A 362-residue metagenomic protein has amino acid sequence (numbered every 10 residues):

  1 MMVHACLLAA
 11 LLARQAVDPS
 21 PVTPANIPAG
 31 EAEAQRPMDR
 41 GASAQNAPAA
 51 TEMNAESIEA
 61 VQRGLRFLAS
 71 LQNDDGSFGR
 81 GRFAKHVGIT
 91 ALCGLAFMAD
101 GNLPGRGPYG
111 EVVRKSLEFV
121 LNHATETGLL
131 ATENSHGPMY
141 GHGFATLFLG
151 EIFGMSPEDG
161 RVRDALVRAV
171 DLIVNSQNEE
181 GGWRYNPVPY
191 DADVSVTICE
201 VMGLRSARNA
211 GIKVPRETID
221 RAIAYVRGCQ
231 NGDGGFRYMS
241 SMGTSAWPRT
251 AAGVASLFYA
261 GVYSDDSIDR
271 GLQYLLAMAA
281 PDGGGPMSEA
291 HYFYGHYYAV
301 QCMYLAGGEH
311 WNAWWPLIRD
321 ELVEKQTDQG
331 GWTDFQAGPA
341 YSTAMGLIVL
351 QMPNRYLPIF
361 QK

Functional and structural regions predicted by a protein language model:
M1-V17: Sec-dependent N-terminal signal peptides
A10-L11, N312-D328: Short glycine/proline-rich, acidic loop/turn segments that cap or connect secondary-structure elements
S20-R63, S77-V112, T125-D171, N175-D220 (+2 more regions): An alpha-helical repeat/solenoid feature that recognizes helix-turn-helix modules
A60, G64-L65, A69-Q72: Flexible propeptides and autoinhibitory/regulatory segments associated with cysteine proteases
L71-Q72, V174-Q177, E321-D328: Short beta-strand segments and strand-loop junctions that repeat across beta-rich extracellular domains
Q72-G76, L121-A124: A non-catalytic alpha/beta surface segment that caps or lines the substrate-entry region of metallo-dependent hydrolase
